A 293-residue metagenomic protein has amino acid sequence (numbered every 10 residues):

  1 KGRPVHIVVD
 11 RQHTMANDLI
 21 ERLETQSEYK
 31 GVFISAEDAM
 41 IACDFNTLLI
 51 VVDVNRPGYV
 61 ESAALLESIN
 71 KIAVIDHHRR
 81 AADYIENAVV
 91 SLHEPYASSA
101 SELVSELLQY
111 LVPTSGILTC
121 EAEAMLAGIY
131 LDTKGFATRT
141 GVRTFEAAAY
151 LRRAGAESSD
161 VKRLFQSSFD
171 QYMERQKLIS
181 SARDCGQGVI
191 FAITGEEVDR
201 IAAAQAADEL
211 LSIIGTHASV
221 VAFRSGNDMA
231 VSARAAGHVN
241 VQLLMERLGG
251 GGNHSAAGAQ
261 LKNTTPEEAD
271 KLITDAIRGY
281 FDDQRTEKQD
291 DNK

Functional and structural regions predicted by a protein language model:
K1, T25-Y29, L66-I72, R143: A glycine- and small-aliphatic-rich helix-loop capping segment at beta-alpha/alpha-beta transitions that lines
K1-E24, M40-L48, P113, L131-R247 (+1 more regions): Hydrophobic helix-and-loop "lid/oligomerization" segment in the mid-to-C-terminal part of catalytic domains
R22-S27, S68, S91-H93, G237-V239: Short, hinge-like loop/turn segments at secondary-structure boundaries
Y29-D38, S91-P95: Short acidic-hydrophobic, aromatic-tinged amphipathic segments that line or gate anion-handling sites
F33-N87: Active-site cofactor/cluster-binding pocket
D53-V54, L108, G252: Generic hydrophobic/packing signal
L66-E67, E121-E123, N240-V241: Short hydrophobic "helix-edge" motifs at membrane interfaces and signal-peptide entry regions
H77-A148: Short alpha-helices
